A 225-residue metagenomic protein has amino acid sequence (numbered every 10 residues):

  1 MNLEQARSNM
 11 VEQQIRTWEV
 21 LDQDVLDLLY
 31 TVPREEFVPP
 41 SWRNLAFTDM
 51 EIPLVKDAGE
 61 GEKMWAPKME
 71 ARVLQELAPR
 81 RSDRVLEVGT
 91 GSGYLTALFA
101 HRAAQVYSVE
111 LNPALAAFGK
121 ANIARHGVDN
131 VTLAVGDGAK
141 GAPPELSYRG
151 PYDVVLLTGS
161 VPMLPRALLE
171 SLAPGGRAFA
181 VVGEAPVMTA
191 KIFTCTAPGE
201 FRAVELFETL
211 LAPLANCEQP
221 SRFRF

Functional and structural regions predicted by a protein language model:
M1-L86, Y94-A97, R102, L115-R125 (+3 more regions): Class I SAM-dependent transferase core
L74-F201: Conserved nucleotide-cofactor-binding alpha/beta core module
Q219-F225: Positively charged
